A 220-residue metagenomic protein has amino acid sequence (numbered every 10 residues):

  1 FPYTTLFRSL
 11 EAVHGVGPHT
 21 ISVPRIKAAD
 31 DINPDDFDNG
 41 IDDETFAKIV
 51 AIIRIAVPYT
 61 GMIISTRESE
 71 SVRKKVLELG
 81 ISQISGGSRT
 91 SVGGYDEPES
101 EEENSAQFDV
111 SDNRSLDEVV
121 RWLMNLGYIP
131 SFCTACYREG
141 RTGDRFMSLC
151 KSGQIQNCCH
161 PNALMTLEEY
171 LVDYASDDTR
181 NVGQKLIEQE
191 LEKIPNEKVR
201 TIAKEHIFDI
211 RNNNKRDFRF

Functional and structural regions predicted by a protein language model:
F1, R25, E44-K48: Ligand-binding pocket scaffold of soluble enzyme catalytic domains
Y3-L6: Short, small-residue-biased leader/transition segments that mark boundaries at the very start of proteins
S9-E11, N39-Y59, R114-L126: Alpha-helix-loop-beta-strand connector modules within alpha/beta enzyme cores
P18-H19, K27, I32-N39: Glycine- and Gly-Pro-enriched alpha-helical subdomains that act as flexible, kink-prone "lid/hinge" or packing modules
H19-P24, T60-I64, I84-G86: Hydrophobic faces of well-ordered beta-strands that scaffold small-molecule active sites in alpha/beta enzyme cores
R25-A29, T66-E70, T90, C136: Active-site-proximal loop/turn and secondary-structure-junction residues that shape catalytic pockets, frequently
N33-D42, E102-D109: Glycine-rich tight-turn/loop motif centered on a GG-T
K74, L79-S82, S88-F220: Radical SAM enzyme core and accessory elements
